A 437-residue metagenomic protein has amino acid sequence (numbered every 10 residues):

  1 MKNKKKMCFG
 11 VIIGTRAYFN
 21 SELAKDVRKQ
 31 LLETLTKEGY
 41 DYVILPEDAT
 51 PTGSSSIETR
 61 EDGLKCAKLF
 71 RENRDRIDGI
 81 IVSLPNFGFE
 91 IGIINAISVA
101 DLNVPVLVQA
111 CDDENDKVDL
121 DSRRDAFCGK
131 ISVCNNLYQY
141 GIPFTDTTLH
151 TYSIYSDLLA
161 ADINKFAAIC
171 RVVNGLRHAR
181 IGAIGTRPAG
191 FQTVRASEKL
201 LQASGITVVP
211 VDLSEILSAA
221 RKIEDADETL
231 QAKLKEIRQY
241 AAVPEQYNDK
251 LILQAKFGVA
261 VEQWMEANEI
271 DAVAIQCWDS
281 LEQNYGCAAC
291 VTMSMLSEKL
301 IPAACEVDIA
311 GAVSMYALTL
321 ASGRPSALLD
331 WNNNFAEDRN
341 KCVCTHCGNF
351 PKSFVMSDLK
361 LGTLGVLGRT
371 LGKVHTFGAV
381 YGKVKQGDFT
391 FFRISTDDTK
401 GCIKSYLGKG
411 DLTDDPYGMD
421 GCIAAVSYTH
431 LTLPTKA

Functional and structural regions predicted by a protein language model:
K2-L102, V106-I131, H150-N164, F191 (+2 more regions): Metallocofactor- and cofactor-centric catalytic cores in central/energy metabolism, strongly enriched
Y42-L45, V211, A272-Q276, R324-N332: Flexible, glycine/charged-enriched surface loops at secondary-structure junctions
N103-L107, P143, R180, L300-I301 (+1 more regions): Proline-centered loop/turn at the N-terminus of a beta-strand
K117-D162, A321-C342: Short, glycine-/small-residue-rich phosphate/pyrophosphate-handling segment
I169-Q192, K341-K360: Conserved anion/nucleotide-ligand pocket segment
V243-A312: Long, internal scaffold/assembly segments composed of regular secondary structure
L300-D414: C-terminal catalytic subdomain
T429-T435: Conserved small/polar residues in nucleotide/adenosyl-binding loops
